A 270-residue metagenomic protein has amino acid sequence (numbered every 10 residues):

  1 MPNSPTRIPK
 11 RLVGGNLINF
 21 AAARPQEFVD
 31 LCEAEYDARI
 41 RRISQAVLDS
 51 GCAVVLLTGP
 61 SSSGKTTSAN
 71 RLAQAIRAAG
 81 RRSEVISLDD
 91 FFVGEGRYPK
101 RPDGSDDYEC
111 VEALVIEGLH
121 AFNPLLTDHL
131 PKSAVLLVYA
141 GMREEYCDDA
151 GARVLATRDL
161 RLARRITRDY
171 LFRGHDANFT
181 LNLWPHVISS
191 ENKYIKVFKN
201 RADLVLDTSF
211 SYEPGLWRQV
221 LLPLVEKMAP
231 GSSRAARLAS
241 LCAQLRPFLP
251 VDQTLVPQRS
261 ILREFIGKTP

Functional and structural regions predicted by a protein language model:
P2-R42: Charged, amphipathic alpha-helical linker segments immediately N-terminal to NTP-binding catalytic cores
S4, P25-D30, D37, G51 (+1 more regions): Conserved NTP phosphate-binding and transfer environment spanning the P-loop NTPase/kinase superfamily
V55-L57: Hydrophobic anchor at the beta1->P-loop junction of P-loop NTPases
S62: Walker A (P-loop) phosphate-binding loop of P-loop NTPases
K65: Conserved lysine of the Walker
S68-L72: Hydrophobic positions on the alpha1 helix immediately C-terminal to the Walker A/P-loop
Q74-E84: Post-Walker A helix-loop "phosphate-sensing" segment adjacent to the P-loop in P-loop NTPases
E84-I86, V93-A113: Conserved nucleotide-sensing/catalytic segment adjacent to the nucleotide-binding pocket in NTP-handling enzymes
